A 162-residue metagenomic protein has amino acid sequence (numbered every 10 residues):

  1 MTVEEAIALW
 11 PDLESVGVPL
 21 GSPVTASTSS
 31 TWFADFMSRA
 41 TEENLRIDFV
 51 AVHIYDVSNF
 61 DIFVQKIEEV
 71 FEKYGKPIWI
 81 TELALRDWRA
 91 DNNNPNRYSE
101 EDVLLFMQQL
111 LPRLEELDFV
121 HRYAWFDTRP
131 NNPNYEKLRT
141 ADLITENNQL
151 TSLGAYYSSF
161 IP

Functional and structural regions predicted by a protein language model:
M1-A8, I62, N94-F106, T145-N148: Alpha-helix N-cap and loop-to-helix initiation/capping positions
M1-I7, G21-S27, L45-V57, W79-L83 (+1 more regions): Active-site groove signature of glycoside hydrolases
M1-S22, E42-D48, E72-K76, E115-F119 (+2 more regions): Non-catalytic accessory regions flanking glycosidase/transglycosidase catalytic cores in CAZymes
M1-V3, S29-W32, S58-F63, D87-N92 (+1 more regions): Extracytoplasmic/secreted cell-surface and envelope-processing proteins
A6-G17, F33-M37, F63-F71, M107-P112 (+1 more regions): Generic structural signal for well-ordered alpha-helices, preferentially at hydrophobic/aromatic core positions
F33-N92, F126: Aromatic- and acid-rich polysaccharide-binding/catalytic face of secreted or lumenal carbohydrate-active enzymes
T81-R86, F106-L110, L114, D142: H/E-rich (His + Asp/Glu) clusters that bind or coordinate divalent metals
P95-Y98, R113, L117-P162: Aromatic-rich peripheral "rim/lid" segments of glycoside hydrolase catalytic domains that contact and position glycan
